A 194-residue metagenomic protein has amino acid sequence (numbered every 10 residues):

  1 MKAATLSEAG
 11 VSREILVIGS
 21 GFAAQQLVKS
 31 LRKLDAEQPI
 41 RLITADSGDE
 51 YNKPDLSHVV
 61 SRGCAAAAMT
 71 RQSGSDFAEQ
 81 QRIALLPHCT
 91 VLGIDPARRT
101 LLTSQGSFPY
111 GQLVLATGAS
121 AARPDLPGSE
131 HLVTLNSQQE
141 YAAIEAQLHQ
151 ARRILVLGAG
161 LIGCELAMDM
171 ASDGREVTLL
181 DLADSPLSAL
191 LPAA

Functional and structural regions predicted by a protein language model:
M1-I18, R71-L157: FAD-binding core/adjacent interface of flavoenzyme oxidoreductases
K2-I83, D169-L190, A194: Beta1-alpha1 glycine-rich phosphate/pyrophosphate-binding loop at the start of Rossmann-like nucleotide-binding domains
G21-F22, S47, A119-A121, Q139 (+2 more regions): Residue-level detector of alpha-helix initiation sites
K29-A36, E50, A97-T103, L155-G160: Short, mixed-charge, low-aromatic patches
R41-D46, F108-A116, G163-S172: Short, functional N-terminal and low-complexity linear motifs
E130-A194: Predominantly flavin-linked oxidoreductase catalytic cores and closely associated redox partners
